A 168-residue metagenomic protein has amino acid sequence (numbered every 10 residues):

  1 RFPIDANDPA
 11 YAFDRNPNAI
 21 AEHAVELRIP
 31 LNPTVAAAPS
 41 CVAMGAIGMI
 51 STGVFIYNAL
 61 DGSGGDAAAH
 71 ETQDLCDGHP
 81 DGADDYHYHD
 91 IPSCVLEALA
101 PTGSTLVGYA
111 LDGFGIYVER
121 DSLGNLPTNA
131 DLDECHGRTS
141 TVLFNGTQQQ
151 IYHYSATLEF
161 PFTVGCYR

Functional and structural regions predicted by a protein language model:
R1-A10, E97-R168: Extracellular glycan/ECM-engagement signal in secreted proteins
R1-D66: Solvent-exposed N-terminal domain segments of exported/luminal and surface proteins
R15-N16, L75-D77: Catalytic micro-motifs at enzyme active sites that drive phosphoryl/nucleotidyl and oxygen chemistry
V25, I29, I50-V54, G82-V95 (+1 more regions): Extracellular/lumenal glycan-associated surfaces
P33, L60-G62, D90-C94, R120-S122 (+1 more regions): A mature extracytoplasmic/lumenal domain signature
V35-G45, V95-L106: Short acidic, Pro/Gly- and aromatic-enriched capping/linker segments at domain boundaries
A43-C76, G108-R138: Short, flexible domain-boundary/linker segments around small modular repeats
